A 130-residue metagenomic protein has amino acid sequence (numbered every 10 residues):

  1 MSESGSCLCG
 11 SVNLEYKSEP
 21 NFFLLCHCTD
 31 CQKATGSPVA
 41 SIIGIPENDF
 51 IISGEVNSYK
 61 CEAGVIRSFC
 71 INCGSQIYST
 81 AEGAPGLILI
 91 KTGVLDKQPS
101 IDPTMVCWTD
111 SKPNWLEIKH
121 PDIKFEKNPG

Functional and structural regions predicted by a protein language model:
M1-G130: A short Gly-Trp-Pro
